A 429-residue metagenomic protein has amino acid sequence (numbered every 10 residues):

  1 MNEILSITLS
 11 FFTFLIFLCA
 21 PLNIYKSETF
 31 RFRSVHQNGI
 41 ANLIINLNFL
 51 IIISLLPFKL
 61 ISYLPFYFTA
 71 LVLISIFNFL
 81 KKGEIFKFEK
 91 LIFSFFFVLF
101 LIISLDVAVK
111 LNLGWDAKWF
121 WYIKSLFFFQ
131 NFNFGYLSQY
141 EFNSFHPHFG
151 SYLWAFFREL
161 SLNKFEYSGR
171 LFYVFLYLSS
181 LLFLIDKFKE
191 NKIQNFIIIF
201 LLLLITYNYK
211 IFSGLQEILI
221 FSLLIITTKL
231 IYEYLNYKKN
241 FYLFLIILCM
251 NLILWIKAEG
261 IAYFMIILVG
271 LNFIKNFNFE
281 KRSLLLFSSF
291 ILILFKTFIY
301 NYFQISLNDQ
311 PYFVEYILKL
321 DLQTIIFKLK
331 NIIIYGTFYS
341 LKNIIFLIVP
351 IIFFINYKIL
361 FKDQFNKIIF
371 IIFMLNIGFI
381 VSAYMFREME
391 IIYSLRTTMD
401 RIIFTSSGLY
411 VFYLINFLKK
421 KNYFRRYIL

Functional and structural regions predicted by a protein language model:
M1-F86: Membrane-embedded, hydrophobic transmembrane alpha-helices
L18-I24, Y177-K189, L268, N272-K275 (+3 more regions): Hydrophobic, aromatic-rich transmembrane alpha-helices and their immediate juxtamembrane boundary segments
L43-L50, F96-F100, L171-F188, I193-Y234 (+1 more regions): Membrane-embedded helix bundles of polyisoprenyl
I53-L55, Y209, Y242-A258, F264-V269 (+1 more regions): Membrane-interface alpha helices of multi-pass inner-membrane proteins
F79-F88, N236-Y237, Y263-S288, I359-L360: Perimembrane helix-loop-helix junctions
V109-K110, F273, E280-Y357, N376-I380: Membrane-lumen/periplasm interface segments of specific transmembrane helices in polyprenyl phosphate-linked
K110-K124, Q130-L153, K164: Extracytoplasmic catalytic/substrate-binding loops of multi-pass membrane glycan-assembly enzymes
H146, W154-F157, F165-F175, Y207-L219 (+2 more regions): Membrane-embedded glycan-lipid processing machinery
